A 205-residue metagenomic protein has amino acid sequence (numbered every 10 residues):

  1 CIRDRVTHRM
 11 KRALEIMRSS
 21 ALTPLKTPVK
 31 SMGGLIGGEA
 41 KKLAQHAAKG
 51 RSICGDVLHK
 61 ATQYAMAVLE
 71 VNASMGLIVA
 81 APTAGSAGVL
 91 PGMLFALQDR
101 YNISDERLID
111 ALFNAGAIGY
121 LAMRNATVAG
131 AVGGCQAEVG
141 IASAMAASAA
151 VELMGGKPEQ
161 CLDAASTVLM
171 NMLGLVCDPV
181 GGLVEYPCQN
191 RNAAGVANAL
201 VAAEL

Functional and structural regions predicted by a protein language model:
C1-D4: Conserved small/polar residues in nucleotide/adenosyl-binding loops
L25-I36, M75-G76, A126-V128, V176-V180: Flexible, glycine/charged-enriched surface loops at secondary-structure junctions
K41-P82: Active-site cofactor/substrate anionic-group-binding motifs, chiefly glycine- and Lys/Arg-rich phosphate-binding loops
C54, N102-L108, G155-C161: Structural helix-adjacent loops and short alpha-helical linkers that scaffold large soluble proteins
G55-N72, R107-A126, N171-P179: Acidic-glycine-rich active-site phosphate/pyrophosphate-binding loop
M75-M93, C135-A142: Conserved phosphate/anionic-ligand binding catalytic regions in large, soluble enzymes, centered on
P91-N102, A147-G155: Alpha-helical support elements that line or immediately flank enzyme active sites and cofactor-binding pockets
V128-E138, A142-S143, A147-L153, P158-L205: A structural signal for small-residue-enriched, beta-sheet-centric alpha/beta enzyme cores and oligomeric scaffold folds
